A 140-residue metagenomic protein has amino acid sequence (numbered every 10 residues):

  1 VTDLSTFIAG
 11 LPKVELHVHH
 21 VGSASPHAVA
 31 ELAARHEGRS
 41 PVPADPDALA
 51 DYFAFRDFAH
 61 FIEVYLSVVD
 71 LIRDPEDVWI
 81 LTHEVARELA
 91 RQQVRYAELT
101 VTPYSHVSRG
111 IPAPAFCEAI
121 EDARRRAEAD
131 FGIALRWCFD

Functional and structural regions predicted by a protein language model:
V1-D140: Metal-cofactor-binding active-site regions of metalloenzymes
